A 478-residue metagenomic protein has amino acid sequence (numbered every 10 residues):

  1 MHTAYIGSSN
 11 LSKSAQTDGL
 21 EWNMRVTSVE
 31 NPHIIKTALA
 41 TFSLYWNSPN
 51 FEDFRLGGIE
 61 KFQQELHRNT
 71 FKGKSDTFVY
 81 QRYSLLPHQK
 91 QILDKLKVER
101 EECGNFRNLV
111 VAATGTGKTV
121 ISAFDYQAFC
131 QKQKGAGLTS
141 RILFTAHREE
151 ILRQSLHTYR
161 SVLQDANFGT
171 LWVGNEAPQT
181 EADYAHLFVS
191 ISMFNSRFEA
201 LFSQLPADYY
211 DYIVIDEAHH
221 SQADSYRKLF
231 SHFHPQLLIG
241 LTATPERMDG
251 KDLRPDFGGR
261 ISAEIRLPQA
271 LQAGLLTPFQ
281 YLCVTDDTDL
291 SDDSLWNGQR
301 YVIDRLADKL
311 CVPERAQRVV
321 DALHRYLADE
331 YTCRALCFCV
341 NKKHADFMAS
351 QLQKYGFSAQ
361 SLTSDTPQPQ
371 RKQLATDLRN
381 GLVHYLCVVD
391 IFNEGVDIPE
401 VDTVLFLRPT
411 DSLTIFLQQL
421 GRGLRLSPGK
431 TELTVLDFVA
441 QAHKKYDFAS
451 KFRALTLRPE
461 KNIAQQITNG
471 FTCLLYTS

Functional and structural regions predicted by a protein language model:
H2-A4, S9-T116, V120-S140, H157-S161 (+1 more regions): ATP-dependent helicase/translocase motor core
N69-S84, S450-S478: Long, largely alpha-helical accessory region at the distal end of helicase-like NTP-driven motors
A223-F279: Post-DEXD/H (motif II) to motif III coupling segment of the RecA-like Helicase ATP-binding lobe
E264-E330: Conserved interdomain linker/interface between the two RecA-like ATPase lobes of SF2 helicase motors
S358-V389: Conserved helicase ATPase core of P-loop NTP-dependent helicases/translocases
E394-P409, T434-D437: A short beta-strand element within the Helicase C-terminal
S412-P428: Conserved SF2 helicase motif VI
G423-A449: Conserved segment of the helicase C-terminal RecA-like domain
